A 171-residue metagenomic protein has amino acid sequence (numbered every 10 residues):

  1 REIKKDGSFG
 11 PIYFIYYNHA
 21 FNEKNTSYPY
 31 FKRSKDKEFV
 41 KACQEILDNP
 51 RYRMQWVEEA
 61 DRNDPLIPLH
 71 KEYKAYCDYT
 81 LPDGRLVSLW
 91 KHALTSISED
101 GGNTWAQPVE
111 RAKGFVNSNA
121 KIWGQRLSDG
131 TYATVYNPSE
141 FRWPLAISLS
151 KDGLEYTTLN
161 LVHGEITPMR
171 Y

Functional and structural regions predicted by a protein language model:
R1-Y171: Asp-box/BNR beta-propeller blade signature and adjacent active/binding-site loops in extracellular glycan-interacting
